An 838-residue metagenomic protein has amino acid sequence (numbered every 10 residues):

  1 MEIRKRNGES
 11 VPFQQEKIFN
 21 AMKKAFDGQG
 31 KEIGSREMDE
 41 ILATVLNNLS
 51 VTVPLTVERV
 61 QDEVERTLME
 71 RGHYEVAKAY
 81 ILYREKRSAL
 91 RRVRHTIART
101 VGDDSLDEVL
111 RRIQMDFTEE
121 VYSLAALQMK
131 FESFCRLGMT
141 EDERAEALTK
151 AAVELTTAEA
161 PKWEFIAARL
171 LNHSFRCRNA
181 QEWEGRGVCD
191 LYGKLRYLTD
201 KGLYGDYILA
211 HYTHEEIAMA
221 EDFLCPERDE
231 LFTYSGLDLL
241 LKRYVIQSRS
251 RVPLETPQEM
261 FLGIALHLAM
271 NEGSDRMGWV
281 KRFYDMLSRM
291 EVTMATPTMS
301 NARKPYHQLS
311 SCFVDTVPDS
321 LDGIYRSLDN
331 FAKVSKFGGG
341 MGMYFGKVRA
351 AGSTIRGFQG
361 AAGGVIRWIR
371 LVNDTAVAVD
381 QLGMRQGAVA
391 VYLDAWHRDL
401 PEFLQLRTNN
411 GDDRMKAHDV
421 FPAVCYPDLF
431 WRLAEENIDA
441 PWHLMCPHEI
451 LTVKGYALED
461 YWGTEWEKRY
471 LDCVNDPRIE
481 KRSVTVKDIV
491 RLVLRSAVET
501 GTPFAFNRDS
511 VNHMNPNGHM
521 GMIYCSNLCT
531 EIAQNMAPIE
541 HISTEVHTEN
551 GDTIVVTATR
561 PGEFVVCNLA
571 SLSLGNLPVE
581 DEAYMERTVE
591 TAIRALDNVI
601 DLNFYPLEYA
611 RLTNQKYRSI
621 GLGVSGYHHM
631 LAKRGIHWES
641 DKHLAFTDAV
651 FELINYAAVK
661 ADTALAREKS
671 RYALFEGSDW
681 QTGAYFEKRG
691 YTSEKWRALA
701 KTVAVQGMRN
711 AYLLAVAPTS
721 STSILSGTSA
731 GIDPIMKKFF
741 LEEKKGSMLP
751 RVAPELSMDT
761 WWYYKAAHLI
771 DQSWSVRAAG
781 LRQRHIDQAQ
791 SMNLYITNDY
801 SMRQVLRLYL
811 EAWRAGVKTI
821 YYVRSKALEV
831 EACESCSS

Functional and structural regions predicted by a protein language model:
R6-F13, I33-R36, V101, V252-E255 (+18 more regions): Alpha-helix capping and helix-loop boundary segments enriched in small/acidic/polar residues
E9, S35-L262, G278-Y284: Core nucleic-acid recognition elements
Q14-E32, L106-E120, L262-A269, A730-I735: Short, surface-exposed, low-complexity cationic segments
A79-R87, V93, W163-L195, Y426 (+7 more regions): Terminal amphipathic helices with adjacent charged low-complexity linkers/tails
A180-S274, G357-L371, Q381-G387, Y392-N527 (+2 more regions): Conserved, charged catalytic cores of large soluble enzymes
T213-C225, D229-D238, T530-Q534, L596 (+5 more regions): Catalytic alpha/beta core of large soluble enzyme barrels
I246, V252, E259-R276, V280 (+10 more regions): Function-dense linear segments that define catalytic or interfacial modules in macromolecule-processing proteins
M286, K304, L328, T588-R611 (+3 more regions): Internal maturation/activation junctions in enzymes
